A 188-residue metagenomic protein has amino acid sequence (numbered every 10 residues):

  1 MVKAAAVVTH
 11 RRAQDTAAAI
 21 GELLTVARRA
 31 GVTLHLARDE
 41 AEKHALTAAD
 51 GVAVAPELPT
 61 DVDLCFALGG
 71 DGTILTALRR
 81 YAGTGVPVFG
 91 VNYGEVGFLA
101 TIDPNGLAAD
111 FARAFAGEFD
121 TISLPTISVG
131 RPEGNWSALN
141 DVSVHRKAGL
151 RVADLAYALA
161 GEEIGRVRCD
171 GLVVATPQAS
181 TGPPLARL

Functional and structural regions predicted by a protein language model:
M1-L64, T76, N105-D120, R131-W136: ATP/NTP phosphate-donor binding region
T16-A17, G72-L78, S180-A186: Short glycine/serine/threonine-rich phosphate/pyrophosphate-binding segments that cradle anionic phosphate groups
G21-V26, A82-G83, L188: Short, solvent-exposed amphipathic alpha-helical segments in soluble enzyme and RNA/protein-processing domains
D39-A41, D71, Y93-G94: Short, ordered loop/turn segments at secondary-structure junctions
Y81-V91: Gly/Ser-rich helix-loop-strand patches that form or flank binding pockets for ribonucleotide-derived cofactors
G94-D170: Catalytic core of DAGKc-family lipid kinases
G171-A175: AMP-binding/adenylate-forming core of the ANL superfamily
